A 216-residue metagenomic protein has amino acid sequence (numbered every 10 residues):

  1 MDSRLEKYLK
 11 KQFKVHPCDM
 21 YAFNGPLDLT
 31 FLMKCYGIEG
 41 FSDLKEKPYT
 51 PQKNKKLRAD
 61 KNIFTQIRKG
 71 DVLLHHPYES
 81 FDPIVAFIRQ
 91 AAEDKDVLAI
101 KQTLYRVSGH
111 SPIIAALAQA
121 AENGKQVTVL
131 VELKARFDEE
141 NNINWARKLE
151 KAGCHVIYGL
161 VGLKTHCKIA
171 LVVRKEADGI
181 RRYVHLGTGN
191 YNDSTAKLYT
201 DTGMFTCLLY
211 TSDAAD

Functional and structural regions predicted by a protein language model:
M1-L98, I114: N-terminal non-catalytic structural scaffold regions of very large proteins
D2-L5, D28-T30, S80-P83, R106-P112 (+3 more regions): Flexible loop/turn segments at secondary-structure boundaries
K10-K11, K197, S212: Prokaryote-biased recognition of long, low-complexity C-terminal linker/tail segments that are poorly structured
F64, R89, A177-I180, S212: N-terminal cationic and glycine-rich segments that engage phosphates or anionic surfaces
D94-A152: Primarily the HKD phosphodiesterase
L133-Y199: Phosphate/diphosphate-binding loops
D201-L209: Mobile "lid/hinge" segments at catalytic clefts and subdomain interfaces of large enzymes
Y210-D216: Conserved small/polar residues in nucleotide/adenosyl-binding loops
